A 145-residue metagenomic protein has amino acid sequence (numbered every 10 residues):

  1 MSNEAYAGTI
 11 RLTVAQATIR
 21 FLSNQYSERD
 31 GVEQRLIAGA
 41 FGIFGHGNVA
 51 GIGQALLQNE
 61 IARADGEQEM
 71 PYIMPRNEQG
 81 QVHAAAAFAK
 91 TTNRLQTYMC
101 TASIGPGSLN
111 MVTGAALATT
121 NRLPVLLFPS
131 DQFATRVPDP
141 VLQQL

Functional and structural regions predicted by a protein language model:
M1-L145: N-terminal alpha/beta PP-like core and its mobile active-site loop of ThDP/TPP-dependent enzymes
